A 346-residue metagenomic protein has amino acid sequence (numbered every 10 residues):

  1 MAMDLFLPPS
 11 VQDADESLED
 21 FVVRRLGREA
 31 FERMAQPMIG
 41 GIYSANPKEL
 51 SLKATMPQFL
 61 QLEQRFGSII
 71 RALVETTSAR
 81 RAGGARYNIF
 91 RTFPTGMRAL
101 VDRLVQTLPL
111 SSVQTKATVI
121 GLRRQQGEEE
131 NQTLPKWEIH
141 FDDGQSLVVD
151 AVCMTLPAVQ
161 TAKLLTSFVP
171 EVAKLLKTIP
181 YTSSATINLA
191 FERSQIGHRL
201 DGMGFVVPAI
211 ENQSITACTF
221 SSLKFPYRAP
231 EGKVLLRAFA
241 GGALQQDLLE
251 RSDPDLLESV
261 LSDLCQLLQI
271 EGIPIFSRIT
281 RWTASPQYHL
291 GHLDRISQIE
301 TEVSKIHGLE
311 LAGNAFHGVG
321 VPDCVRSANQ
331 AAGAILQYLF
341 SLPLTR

Functional and structural regions predicted by a protein language model:
A2-E130, L134, V148: Active-site/ligand-binding neighborhood in enzyme catalytic cores
S112-Q114, R278, E310: General small-molecule cofactor/ligand-binding pocket signal
T115-F239, A243-P254, S259-L267, E302-I306: Mid-domain catalytic core of redox enzymes that form a hydrophobic substrate pocket/lid adjacent to a catalytic redox
L236-R237, E300-V319, C324-S327: Short FAD-binding loop at a beta-strand-to-alpha-helix junction that anchors the flavin cofactor in diverse
A243, L257-S304: Flavin (FAD/FMN) cofactor-binding core of flavoprotein oxidoreductases
C324-P343: Internal hydrophobic alpha-helix adjacent to the cofactor/substrate pocket in enzyme cavities
